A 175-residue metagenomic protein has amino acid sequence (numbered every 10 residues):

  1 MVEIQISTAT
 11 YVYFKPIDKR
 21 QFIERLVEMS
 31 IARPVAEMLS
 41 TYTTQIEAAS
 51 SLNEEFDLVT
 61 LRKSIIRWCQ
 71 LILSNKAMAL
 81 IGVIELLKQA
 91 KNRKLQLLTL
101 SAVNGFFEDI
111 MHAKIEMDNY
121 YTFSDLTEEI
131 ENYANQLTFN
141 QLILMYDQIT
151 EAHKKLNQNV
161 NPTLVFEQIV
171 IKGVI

Functional and structural regions predicted by a protein language model:
E3-A102, F106, A113-I175: Charged, glycine-rich active-site and insertion segments that engage polyanionic ligands
